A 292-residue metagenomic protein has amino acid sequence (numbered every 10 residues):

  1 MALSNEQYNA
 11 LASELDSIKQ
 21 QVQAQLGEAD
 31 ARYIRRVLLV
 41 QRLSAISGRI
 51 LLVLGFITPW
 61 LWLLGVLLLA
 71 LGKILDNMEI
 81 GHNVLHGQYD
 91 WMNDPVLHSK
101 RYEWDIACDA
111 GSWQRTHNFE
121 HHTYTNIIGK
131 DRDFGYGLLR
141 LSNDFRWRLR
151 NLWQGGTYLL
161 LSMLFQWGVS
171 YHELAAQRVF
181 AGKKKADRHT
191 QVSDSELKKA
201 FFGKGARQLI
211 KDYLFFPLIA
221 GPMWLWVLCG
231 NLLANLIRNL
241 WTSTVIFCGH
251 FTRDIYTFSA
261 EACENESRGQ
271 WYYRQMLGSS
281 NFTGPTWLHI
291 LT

Functional and structural regions predicted by a protein language model:
M1-S47: Low-complexity, highly charged intrinsically disordered N-terminal segments that act as targeting/localization
G27, L52-G55, Y89: Short, flexible helix-adjacent loops and helix caps
R32-N77, L152-W167, S195-T244: Alpha-helical bilayer-embedded segments of polytopic membrane proteins, i.e., transmembrane/intramembrane helices
A70-S195, C263-T292: Membrane-embedded catalytic scaffold of the fatty acid hydroxylase/desaturase
G81, L85-H86, F216, A220 (+3 more regions): Membrane-water interface at transmembrane helix exits
A234-L240, I246-Q270: Active/binding-pocket-proximal capping segment
